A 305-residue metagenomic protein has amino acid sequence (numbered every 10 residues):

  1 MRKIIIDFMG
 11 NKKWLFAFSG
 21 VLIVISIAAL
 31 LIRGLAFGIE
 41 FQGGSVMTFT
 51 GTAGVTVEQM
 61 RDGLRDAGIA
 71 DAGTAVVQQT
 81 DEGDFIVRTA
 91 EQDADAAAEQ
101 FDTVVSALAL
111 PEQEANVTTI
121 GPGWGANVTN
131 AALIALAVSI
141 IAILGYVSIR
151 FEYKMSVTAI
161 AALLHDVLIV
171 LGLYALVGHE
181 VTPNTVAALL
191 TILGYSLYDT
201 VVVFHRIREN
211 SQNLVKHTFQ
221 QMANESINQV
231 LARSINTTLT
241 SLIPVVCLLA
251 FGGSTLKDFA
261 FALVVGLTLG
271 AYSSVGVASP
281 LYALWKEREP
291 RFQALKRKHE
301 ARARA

Functional and structural regions predicted by a protein language model:
M1-A305: A structural signal for conserved, well-ordered secondary-structure elements that form binding/interaction cores
